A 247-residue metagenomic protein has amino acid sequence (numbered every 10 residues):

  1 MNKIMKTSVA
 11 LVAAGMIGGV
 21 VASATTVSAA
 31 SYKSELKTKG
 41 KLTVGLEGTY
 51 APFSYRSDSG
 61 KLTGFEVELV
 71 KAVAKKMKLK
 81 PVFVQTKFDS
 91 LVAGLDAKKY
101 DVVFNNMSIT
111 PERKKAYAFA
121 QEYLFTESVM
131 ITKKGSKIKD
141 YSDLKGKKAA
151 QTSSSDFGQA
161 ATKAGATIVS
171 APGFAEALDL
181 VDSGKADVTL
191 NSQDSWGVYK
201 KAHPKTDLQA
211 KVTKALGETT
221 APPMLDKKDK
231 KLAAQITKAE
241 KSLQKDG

Functional and structural regions predicted by a protein language model:
M1-S28: Sec-dependent N-terminal signal peptides of Gram-positive bacterial secreted proteins and lipoproteins
A29-N106: Extracytoplasmic small-molecule ligand-binding "clamshell" domains of the periplasmic binding protein/Venus flytrap
T49, T63-A72, T126-F174, Q193-G197: Bilobed "Venus flytrap"/periplasmic-binding protein-like clamshell domains and structurally analogous long
V67-E68, A72-K76, S155, T220-G247: Extended ligand-binding regions for polar small-molecule ligands
K71, K80-D143: Acidic, polar ligand-binding/catalytic clefts
F83-A93, S154-D156, V169-S183, G217-T219: Short helix-initiation/N-cap motifs at beta->coil->alpha
M107-K114, D187-G217: A ligand-binding cleft/hinge motif common to bilobed small-molecule-binding domains
F125-T132, K201-E240: Periplasmic-binding protein-like
